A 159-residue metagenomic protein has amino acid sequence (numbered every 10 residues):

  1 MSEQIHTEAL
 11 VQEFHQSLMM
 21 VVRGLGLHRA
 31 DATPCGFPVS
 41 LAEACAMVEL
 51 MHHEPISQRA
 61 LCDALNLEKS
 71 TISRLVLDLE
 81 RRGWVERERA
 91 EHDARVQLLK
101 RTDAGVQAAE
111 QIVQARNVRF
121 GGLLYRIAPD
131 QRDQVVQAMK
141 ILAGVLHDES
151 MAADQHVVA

Functional and structural regions predicted by a protein language model:
M1-A9, L27-H28, D130-A159: C-terminal regulatory/oligomerization modules of transcriptional regulators
M1-L41: N-terminal leader segment of winged-helix/HTH proteins
L10, A42-E43, R116, Q131: N-terminal positioning helix adjacent to the helix-turn-helix/winged-helix DNA-binding module
R23, V48-H52, V113, K140: Short, locally clustered residues in the helix-turn-helix/winged-helix DNA-binding domain
G26-T71, R82, L98: N-terminal helix-turn-helix DNA-binding core of bacterial DNA-binding proteins
G36-S40, I56, S73-R74, D78 (+2 more regions): Short glycine/proline-centered loop/turn elements that form peptide/ligand docking sites
E43-A44, L65, K69, V76 (+2 more regions): Anionic, Ser/Thr-rich low-complexity intrinsically disordered regions
L77-Q137: Charged, amphipathic alpha-helical coiled-coil/dimerization segments
